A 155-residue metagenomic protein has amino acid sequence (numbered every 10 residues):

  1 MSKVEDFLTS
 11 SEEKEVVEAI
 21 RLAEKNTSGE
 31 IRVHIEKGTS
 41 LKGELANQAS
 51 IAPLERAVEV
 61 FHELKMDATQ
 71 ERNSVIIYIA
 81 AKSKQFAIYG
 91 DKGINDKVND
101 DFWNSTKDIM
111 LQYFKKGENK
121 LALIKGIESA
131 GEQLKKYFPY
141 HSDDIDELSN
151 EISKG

Functional and structural regions predicted by a protein language model:
S2-N26, I31-H141, I145, S149: Divalent-cation
N150-G155: Basic terminal extensions of ribosome/translation-associated proteins
